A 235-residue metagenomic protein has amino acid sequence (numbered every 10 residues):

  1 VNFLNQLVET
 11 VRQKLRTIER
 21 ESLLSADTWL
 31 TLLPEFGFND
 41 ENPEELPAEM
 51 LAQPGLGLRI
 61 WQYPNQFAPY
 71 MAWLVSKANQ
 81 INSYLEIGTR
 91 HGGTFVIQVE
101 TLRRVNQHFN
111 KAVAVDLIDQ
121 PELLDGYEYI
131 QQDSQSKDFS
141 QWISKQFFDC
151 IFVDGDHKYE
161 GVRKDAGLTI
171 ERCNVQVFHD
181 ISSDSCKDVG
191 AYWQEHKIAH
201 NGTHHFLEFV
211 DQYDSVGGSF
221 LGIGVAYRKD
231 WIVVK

Functional and structural regions predicted by a protein language model:
V1-F152, D156-K235: A short alpha-helical cap/connector motif
